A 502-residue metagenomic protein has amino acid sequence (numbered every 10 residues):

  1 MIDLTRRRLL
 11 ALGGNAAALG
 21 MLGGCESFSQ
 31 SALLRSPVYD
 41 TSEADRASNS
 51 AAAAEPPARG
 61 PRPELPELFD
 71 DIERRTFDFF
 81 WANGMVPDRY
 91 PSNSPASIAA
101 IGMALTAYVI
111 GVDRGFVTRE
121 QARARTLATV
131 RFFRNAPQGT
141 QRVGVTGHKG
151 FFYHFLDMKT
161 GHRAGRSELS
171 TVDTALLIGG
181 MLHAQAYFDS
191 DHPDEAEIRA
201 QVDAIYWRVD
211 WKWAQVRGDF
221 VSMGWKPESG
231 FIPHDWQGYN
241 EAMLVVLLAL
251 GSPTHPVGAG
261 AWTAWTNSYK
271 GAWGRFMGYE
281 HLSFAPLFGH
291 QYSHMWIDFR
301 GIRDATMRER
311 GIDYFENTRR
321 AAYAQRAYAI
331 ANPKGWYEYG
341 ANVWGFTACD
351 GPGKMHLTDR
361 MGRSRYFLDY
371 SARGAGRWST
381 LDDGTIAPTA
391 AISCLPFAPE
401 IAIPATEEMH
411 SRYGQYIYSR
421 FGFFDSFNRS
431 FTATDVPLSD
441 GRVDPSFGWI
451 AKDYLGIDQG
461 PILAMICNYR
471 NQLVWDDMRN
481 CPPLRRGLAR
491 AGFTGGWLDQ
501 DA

Functional and structural regions predicted by a protein language model:
I2, R8-S29: N-terminal export signals
I2-L4, S31, S42, A322: General helical secondary-structure elements
T5-R7, L34, D45, D88: Short, intrinsically disordered low-complexity segments
E26-A44: Bacterial Sec signal peptide processing site at the extreme N-terminus
Y39-A502: Ser/Thr/Asn(+Pro)-rich, low-complexity disordered segments
